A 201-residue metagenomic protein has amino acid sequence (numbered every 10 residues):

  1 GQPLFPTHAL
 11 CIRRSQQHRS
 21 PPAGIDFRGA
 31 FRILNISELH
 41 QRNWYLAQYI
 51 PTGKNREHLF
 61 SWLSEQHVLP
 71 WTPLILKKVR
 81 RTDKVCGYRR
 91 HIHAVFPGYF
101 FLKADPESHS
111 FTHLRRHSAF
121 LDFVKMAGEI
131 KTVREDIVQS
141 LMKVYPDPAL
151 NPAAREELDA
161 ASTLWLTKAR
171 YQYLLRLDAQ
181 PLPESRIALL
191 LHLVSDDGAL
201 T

Functional and structural regions predicted by a protein language model:
Q2-L4: Short linear segments in intrinsically disordered or otherwise low-structure-confidence regions
P22-T201: Acidic-enriched and Gly/Ser
